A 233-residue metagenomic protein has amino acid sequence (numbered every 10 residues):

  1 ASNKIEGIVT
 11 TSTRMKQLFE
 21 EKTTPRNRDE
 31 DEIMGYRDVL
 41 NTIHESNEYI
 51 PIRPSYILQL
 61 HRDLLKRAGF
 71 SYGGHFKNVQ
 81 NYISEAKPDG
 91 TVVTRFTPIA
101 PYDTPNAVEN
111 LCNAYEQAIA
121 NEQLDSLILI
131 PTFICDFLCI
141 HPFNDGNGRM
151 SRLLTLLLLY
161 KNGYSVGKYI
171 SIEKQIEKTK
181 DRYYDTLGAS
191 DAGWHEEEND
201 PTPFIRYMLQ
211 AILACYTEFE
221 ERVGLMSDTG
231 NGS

Functional and structural regions predicted by a protein language model:
A1-S233: FIC/Doc superfamily catalytic core
